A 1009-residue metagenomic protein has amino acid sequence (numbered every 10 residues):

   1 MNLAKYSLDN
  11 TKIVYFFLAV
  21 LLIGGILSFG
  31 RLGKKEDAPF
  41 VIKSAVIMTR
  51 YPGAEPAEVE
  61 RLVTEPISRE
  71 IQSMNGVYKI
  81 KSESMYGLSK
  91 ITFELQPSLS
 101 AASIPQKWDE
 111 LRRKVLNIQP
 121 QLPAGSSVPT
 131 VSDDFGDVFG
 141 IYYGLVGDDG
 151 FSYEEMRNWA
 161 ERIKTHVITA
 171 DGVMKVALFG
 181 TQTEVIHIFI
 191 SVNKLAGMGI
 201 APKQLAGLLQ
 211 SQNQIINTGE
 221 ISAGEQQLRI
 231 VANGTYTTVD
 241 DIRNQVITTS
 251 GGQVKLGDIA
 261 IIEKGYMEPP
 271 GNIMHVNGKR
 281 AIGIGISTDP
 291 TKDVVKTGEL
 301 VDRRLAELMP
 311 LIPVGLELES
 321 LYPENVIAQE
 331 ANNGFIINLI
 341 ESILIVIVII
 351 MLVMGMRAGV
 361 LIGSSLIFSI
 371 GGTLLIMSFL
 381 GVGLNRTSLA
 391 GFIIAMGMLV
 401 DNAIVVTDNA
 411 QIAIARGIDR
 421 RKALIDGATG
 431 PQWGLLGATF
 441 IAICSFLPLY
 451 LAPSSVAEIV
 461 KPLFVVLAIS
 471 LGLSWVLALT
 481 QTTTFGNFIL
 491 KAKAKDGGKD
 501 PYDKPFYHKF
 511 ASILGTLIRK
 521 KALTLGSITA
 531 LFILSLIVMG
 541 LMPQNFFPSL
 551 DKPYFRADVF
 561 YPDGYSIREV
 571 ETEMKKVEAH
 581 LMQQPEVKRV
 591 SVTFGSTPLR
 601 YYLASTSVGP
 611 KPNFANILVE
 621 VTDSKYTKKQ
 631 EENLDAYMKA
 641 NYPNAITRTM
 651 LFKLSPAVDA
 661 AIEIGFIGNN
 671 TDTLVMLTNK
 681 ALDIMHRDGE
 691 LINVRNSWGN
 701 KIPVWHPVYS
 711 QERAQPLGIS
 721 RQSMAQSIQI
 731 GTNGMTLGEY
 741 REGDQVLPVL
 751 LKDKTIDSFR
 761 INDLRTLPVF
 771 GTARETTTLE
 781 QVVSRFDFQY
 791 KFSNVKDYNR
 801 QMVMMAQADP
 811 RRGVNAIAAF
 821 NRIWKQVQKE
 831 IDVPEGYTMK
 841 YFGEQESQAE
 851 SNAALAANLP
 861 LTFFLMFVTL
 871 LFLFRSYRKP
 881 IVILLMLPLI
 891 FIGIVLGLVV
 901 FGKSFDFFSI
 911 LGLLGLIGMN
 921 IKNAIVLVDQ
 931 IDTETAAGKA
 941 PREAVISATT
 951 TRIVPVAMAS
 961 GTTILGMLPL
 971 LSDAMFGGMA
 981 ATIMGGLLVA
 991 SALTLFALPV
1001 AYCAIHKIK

Functional and structural regions predicted by a protein language model:
M1-K34, P431, G498-P548: Signature of alpha-helical transmembrane segments and their immediate interfacial
Y6, D37, M48, Q119 (+7 more regions): Extracytoplasmic/periplasmic membrane-proximal domains and adjacent transmembrane bundles of envelope biogenesis
K12, V20-A54, L116-G125, L449-I459 (+4 more regions): Transmembrane helices with small-residue packing motifs
F16, E55-L62, L99-E110, F139-Y142 (+19 more regions): Solvent-exposed, non-transmembrane alpha-helical starts
G25-R31, E317, L344-I412, I469 (+5 more regions): Hydrophobic transmembrane alpha-helices and their membrane-interface caps in long multi-pass transport proteins
V59-D137, N193-Q214, T235, R568-A657 (+2 more regions): Solvent-exposed, membrane-proximal periplasmic/extracellular interface segments of envelope transport and secretion
L321, A328, N332, T407 (+4 more regions): Helix-loop junctions and hydrophobic alpha-helical segments within the transmembrane domains of large membrane
M396, V400-A410, Q432-L451, E458-G498 (+5 more regions): Transmembrane alpha-helices and their membrane-interface boundaries in multi-pass membrane transporters and channels
